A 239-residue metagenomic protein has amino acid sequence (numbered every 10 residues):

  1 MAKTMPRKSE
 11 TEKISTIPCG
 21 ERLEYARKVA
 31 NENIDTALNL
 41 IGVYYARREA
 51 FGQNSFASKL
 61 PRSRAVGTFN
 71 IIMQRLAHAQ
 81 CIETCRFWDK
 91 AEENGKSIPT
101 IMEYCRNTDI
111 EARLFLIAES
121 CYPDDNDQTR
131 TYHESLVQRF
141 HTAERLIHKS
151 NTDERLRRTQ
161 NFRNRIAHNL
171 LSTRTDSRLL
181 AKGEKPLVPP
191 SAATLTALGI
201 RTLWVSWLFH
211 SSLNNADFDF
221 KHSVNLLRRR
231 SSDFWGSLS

Functional and structural regions predicted by a protein language model:
A2-E154, K182-S239: Amphipathic alpha-helical interface segments
E144-R178: Histidine-centered, metal-coordinating catalytic motifs and their short helical/loop contexts
